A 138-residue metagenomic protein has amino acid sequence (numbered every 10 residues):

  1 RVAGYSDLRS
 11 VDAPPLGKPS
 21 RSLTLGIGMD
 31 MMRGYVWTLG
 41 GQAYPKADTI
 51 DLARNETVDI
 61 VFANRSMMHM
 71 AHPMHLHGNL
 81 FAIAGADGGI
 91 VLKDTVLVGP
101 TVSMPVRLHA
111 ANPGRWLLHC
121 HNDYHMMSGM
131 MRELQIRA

Functional and structural regions predicted by a protein language model:
R1-H69, H109-R115, N122-A138: Extended terminal and domain-junction accessory segments
G17, K46-L52, L76-P113, A138: Extracytoplasmic beta-sandwich strand-turn segments characteristic of Greek-key/jelly-roll folds
H72-N79, H119-H125: Histidine-centered divalent metal-coordination motifs
